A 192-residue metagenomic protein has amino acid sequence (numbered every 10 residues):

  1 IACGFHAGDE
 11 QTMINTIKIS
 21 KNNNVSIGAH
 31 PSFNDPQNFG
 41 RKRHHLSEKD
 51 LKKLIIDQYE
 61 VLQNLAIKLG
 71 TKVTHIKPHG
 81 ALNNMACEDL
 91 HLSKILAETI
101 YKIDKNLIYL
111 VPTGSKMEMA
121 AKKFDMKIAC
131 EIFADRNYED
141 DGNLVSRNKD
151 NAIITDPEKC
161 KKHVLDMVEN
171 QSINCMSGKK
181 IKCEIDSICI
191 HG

Functional and structural regions predicted by a protein language model:
I1-H6, M85, D104-T113: Catalytic beta/alpha-barrel core
I1-N15, P36-F39, N83: Glycine-rich, proline-tolerant flexible connector loops at the mouths of alpha/beta enzymes
N15-G28, I67-G70: Acidic (Asp/Glu)-rich catalytic clusters
H30, I76, I190: Conserved, mostly hydrophobic/aromatic
P36-H75: Glycine/small-residue-rich loop that forms an oxyanion/phosphate-binding "nest" at active or ligand-binding sites
A66-T74, Q171-E184: Flexible, glycine/charged-enriched surface loops at secondary-structure junctions
D89-I95: Charged helix-capping and loop-helix junction motifs
G114-S172: Active-site rim beta-loop-alpha module in soluble metabolic enzymes
